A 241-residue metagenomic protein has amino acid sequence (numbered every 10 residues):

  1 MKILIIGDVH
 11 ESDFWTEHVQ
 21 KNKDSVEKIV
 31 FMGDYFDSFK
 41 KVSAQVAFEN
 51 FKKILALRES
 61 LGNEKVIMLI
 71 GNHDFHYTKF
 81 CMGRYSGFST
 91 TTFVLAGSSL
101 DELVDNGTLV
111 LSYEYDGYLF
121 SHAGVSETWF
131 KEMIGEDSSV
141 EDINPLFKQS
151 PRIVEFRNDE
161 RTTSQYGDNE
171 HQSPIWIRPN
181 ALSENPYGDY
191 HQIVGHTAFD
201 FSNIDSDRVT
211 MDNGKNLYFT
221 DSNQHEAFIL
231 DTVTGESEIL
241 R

Functional and structural regions predicted by a protein language model:
I5-G7, I29-D34, M68-N72, F120-S121 (+3 more regions): Active-site neighborhood of phospho(di)ester-bond hydrolases with catalytic His/Asp-centered motifs
I6, E11-D101: Core catalytic region of metal-dependent phosphoesterases/phosphodiesterases, especially metallo-beta-lactamase-like
H10-F14, D37-F39, H73-K79, S126-T128 (+3 more regions): Active-site environment of divalent metal-dependent phosphoester hydrolases
N22-S25, G62, E114, S183-D189: Flexible, charged surface loops at secondary-structure boundaries
H73-S86, N106-G124: Internal, conserved structured core segments that host functional sites
K79-G83, K131-I134, S206: Short aromatic-enriched loop/helix-cap "lid" or pocket-rim segments at secondary-structure transitions that line
T91-L95, L109-P186: Active-site-proximal loop/helix segment associated with metal-binding centers of metalloenzymes
I175-E238: Conserved beta-sheet core of the metallophosphoesterase superfamily
